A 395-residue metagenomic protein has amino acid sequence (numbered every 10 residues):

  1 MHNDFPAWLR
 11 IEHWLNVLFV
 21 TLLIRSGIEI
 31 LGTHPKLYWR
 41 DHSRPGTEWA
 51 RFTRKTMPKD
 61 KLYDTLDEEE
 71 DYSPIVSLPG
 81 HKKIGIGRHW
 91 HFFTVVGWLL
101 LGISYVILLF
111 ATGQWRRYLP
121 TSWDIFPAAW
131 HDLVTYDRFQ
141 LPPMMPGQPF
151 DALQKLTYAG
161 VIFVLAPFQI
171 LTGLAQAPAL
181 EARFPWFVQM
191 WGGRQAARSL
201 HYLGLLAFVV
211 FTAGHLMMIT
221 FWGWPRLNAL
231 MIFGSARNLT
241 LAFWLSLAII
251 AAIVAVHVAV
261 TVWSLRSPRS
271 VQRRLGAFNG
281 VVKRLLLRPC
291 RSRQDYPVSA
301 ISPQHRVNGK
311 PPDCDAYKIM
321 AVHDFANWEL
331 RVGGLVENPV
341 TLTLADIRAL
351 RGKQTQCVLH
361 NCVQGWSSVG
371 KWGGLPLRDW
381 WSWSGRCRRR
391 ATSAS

Functional and structural regions predicted by a protein language model:
M1-L286: Membrane-embedded alpha-helical bundles that constitute the cytochrome b-like, heme-associated redox core of multi-pass
H89, V281-S395: Structured, non-membrane catalytic/scaffold regions adjacent to prosthetic-group chemistry
